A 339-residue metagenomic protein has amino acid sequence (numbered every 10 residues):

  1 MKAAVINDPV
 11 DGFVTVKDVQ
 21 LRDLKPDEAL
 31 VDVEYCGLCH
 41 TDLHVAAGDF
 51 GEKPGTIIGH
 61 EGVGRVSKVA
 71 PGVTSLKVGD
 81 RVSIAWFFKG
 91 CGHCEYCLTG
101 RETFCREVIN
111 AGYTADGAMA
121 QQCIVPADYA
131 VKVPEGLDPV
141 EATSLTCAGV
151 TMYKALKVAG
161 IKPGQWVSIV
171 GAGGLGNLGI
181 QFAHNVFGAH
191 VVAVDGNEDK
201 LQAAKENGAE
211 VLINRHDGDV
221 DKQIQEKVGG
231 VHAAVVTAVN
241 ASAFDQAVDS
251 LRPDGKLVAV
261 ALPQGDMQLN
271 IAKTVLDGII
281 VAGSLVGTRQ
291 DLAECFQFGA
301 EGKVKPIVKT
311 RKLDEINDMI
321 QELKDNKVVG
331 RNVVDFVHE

Functional and structural regions predicted by a protein language model:
A3, D245, R289-E339: C-terminal hydrophobic helical "lid"/dimerization subdomain of Rossmann-like NAD(P)H-dependent oxidoreductases
R22-C36, A47-E95, Y129, P134-V140: Glycine-rich beta-strand-centered segment in the early N-terminal region that forms part of a ligand/cofactor-binding
C39, S75-L76, W86-V131: Cysteine-cluster motifs in flexible loop/terminal segments that predominantly coordinate metals
V82, D128, E135-Q223: Mid-domain Rossmann-like dinucleotide-binding core that forms the NAD(H)/NADP(H) cofactor-binding site
A159-P163, L201-I280, V337-E339: Glycine-rich cofactor phosphate-binding loops and adjacent beta1-alpha1 units of small-molecule cofactor enzyme domains
N197, P263, G287: Residues in the short beta-alpha loop(s) of Rossmann-like NAD(P)-binding domains
K256-V258, Q268-K309: Rossmann-fold dehydrogenase core element
